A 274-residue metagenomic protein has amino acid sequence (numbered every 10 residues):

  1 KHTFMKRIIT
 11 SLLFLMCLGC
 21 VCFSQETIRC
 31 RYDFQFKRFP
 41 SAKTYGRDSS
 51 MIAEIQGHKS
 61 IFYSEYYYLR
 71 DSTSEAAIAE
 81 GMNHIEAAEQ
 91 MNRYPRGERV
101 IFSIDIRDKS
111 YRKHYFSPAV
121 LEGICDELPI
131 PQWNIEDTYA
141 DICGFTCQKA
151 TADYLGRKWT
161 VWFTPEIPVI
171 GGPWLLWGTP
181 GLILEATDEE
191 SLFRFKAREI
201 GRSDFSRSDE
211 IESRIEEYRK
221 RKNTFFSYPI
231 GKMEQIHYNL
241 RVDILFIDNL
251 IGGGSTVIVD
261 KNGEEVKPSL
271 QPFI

Functional and structural regions predicted by a protein language model:
K1-C30: Bacterial Sec-dependent N-terminal signal peptides
G19-T27, Y94, V169-P180: Short, surface-exposed loop and linker segments with low hydrophobicity and enrichment for Pro/Ser/Thr
F23-Q132, E136-Y139, T146, T160 (+1 more regions): Extracellular or lumenal secretory-pathway regions
I142-C143, Y154: Structural motif
A150-E212: Gly/Pro-enriched, hydrophobic low-complexity segments that function as extracytoplasmic propeptides/linkers
